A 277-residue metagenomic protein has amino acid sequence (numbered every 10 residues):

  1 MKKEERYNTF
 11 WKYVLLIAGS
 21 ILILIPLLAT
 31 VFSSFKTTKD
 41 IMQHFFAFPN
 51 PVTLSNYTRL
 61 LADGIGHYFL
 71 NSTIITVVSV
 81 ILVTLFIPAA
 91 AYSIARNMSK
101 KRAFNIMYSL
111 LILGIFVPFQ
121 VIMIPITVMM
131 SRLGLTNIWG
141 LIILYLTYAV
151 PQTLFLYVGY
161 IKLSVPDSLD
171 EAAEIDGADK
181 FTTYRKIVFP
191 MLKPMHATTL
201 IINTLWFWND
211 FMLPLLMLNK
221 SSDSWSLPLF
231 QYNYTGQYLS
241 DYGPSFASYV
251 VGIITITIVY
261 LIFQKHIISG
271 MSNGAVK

Functional and structural regions predicted by a protein language model:
K2-K277: A structural signal for multi-pass alpha-helical bundles of membrane permease subunits that mediate small-molecule
